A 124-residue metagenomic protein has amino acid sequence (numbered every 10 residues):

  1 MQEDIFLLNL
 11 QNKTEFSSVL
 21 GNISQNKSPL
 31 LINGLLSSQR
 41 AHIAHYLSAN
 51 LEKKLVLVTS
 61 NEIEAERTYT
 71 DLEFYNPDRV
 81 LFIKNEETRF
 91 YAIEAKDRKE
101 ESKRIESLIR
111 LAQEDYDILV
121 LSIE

Functional and structural regions predicted by a protein language model:
M1-E124: ASCE RecA-like P-loop NTPase motor cores that couple ATP hydrolysis to mechanical translocation on nucleic acids
